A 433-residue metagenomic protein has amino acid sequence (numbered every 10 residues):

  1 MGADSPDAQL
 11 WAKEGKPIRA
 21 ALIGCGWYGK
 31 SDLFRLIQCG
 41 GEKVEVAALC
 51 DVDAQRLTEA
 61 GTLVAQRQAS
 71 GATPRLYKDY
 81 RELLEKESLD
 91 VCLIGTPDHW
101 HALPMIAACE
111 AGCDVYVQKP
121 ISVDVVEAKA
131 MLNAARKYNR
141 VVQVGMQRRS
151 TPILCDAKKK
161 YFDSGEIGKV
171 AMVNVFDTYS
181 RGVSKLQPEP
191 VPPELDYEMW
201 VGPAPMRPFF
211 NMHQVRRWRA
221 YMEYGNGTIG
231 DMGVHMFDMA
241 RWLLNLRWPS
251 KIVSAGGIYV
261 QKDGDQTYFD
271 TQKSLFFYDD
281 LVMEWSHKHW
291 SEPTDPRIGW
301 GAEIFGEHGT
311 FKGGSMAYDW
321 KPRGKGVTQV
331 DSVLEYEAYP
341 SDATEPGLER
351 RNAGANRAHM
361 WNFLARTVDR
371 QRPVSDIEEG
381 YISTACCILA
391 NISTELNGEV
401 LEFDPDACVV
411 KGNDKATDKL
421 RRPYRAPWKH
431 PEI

Functional and structural regions predicted by a protein language model:
M1-V117, V126-V141: N-terminal glycine-/serine-/threonine-rich beta1-alpha1-beta2 phosphate-ribose binding loop of Rossmann-like
L49, K119-I121, G145-R148, D177 (+1 more regions): Short strand-turn motif at the edge of the Rossmann-like AdoMet-binding core
A65-Q66, A134-K137, K160-D163, E189-V191: Short, hinge-like loop/turn segments at secondary-structure boundaries
G112, N139, G165, N397-G398: Glycine-centered short loops/turns at secondary-structure junctions
D114, Q118, G145-Q147, N226-I229: The substrate-binding groove and active-site-proximal loops of carbohydrate-active enzymes, especially glycoside
D124-V126, P152: Conserved PLP phosphate-binding loop immediately N-terminal to the Schiff-base lysine helix in PLP-dependent enzymes
A130-R148, A157, G168-V173: Rossmann-fold dehydrogenase core element
C155-K159, E166-K169, N174-E378, T384-I433: Contiguous beta-strand/loop segments that form the cofactor/metal-binding neighborhood of enzyme cores
